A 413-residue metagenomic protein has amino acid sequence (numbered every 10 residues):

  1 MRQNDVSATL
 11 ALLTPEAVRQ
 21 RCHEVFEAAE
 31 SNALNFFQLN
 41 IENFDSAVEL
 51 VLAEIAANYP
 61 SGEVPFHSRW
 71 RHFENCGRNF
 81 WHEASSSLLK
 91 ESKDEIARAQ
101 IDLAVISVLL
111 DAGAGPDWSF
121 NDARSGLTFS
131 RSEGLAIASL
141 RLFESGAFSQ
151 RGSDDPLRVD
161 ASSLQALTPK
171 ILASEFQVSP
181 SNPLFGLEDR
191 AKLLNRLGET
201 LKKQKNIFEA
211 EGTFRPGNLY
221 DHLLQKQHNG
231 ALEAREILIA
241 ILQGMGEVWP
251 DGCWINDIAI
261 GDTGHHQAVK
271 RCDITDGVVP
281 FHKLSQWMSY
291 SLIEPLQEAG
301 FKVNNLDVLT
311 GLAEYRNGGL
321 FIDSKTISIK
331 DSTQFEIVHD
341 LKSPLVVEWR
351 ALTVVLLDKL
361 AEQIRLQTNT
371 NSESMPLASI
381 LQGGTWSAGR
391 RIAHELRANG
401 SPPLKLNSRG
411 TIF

Functional and structural regions predicted by a protein language model:
R2-A299, L306-T333, I337, P344-F413: Extended, well-ordered protein cores
